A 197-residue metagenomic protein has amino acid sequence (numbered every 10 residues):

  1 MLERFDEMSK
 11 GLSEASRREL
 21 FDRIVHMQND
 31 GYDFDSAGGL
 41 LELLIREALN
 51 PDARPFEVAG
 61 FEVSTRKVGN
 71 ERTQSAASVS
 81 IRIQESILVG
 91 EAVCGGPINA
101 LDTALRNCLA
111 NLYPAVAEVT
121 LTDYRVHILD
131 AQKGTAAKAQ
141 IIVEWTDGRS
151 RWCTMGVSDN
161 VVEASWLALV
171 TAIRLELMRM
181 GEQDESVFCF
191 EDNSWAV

Functional and structural regions predicted by a protein language model:
M1-V197: Terminal or standalone catalytic/regulatory effector modules within metabolic enzymes and repeat proteins
